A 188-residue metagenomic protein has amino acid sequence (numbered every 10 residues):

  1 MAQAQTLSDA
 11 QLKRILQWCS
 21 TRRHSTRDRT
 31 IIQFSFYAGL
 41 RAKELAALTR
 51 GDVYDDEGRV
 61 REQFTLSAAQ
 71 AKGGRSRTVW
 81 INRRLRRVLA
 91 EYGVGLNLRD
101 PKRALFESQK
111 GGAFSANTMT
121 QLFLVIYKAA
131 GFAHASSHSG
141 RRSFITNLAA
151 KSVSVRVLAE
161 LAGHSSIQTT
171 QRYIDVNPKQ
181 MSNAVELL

Functional and structural regions predicted by a protein language model:
A2, Q70-A90, R103-L122: C-terminal catalytic core of Y-nucleophile DNA break-rejoin enzymes
D9-A38, A42: Basic, Lys/Arg- and aromatic-enriched nucleic-acid-binding interface segment
I31, A42, R142, V155 (+1 more regions): Helix-turn-helix DNA-binding elements, focusing on the entry/boundary residues of the two helices that contact DNA
S35, L148-A149: Short helix-to-turn junction characteristic of helix-turn-helix DNA-binding domains, especially the helix
E44-A46, A135, I145, V153-H164: Active-site-proximal segment of tyrosine recombinases
A47-S76, R83-L85: Conserved tyrosine-mediated DNA breakage-rejoining catalytic core shared by Y-recombinases
A47-Y54, A159-S165, I174-D175: A short, basic/aromatic helix-end/turn motif that makes direct DNA contacts
L66, Q70, A162, I167-L187: Catalytic-site neighborhood detector that most strongly recognizes the C-terminal catalytic loop/helix of tyrosine
